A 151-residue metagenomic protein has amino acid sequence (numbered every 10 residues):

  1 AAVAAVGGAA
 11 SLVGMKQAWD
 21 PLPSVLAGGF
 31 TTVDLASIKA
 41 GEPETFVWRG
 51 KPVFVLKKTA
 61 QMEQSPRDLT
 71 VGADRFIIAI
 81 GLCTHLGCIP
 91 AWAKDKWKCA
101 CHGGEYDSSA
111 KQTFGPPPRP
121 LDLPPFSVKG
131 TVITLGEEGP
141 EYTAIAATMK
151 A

Functional and structural regions predicted by a protein language model:
A1-V3: N-terminal secretory signal peptides and thylakoid transit peptides that target proteins across membranes
V6-K51: C-terminal segment of N-terminal export signals and the immediately downstream linker at the start of the mature
S37-V71: A broadly conserved sequence feature marking short terminus-proximal activation segments in nucleic acid-centric
K57-A151: Rieske [2Fe-2S] iron-sulfur-binding domain
